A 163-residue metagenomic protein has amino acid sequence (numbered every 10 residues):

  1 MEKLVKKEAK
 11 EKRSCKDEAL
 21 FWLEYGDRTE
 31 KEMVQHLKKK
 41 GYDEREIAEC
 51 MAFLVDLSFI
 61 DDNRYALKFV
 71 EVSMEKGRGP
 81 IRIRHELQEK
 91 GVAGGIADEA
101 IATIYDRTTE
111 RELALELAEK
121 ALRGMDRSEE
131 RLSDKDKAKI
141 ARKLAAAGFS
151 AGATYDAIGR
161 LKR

Functional and structural regions predicted by a protein language model:
M1-R163: An alpha-helical, amphipathic repeat domain used for nucleic-acid recognition, typified by the mTERF helical solenoid
